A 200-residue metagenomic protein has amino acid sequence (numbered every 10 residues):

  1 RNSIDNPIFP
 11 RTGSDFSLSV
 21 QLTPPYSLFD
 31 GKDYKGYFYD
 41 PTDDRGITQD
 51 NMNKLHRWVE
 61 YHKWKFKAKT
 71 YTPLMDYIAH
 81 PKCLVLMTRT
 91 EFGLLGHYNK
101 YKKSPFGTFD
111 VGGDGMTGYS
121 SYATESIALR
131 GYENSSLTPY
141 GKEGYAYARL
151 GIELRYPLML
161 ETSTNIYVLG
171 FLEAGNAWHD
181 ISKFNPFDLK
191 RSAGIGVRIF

Functional and structural regions predicted by a protein language model:
R1-L158, G170, W178-D180: C-terminal outer-membrane beta-barrel translocator/porin domains of Gram-negative envelope proteins and their
F66-A68, R191-I199: Feature captures outer-membrane beta-barrel proteins of Gram-negative bacteria and organelles
L154-P157, G196-F200: Short basic/hydrophobic patches in alpha-helices and adjacent helix-turn junctions that form amphipathic surface motifs
T164-G170, I181-N185: Generic long, charged, amphipathic alpha-helical segments
F171-G175, R198-F200: Short, loop-centered acidic/histidine patches that primarily coordinate divalent metals
G175-S192: Outer-membrane beta-barrel transmembrane domain signature
